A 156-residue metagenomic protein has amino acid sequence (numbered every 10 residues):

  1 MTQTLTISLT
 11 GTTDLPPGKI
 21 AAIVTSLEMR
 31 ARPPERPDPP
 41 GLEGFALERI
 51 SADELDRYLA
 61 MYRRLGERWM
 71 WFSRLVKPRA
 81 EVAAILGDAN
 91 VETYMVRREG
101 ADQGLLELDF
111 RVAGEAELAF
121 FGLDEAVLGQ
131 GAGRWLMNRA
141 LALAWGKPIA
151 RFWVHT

Functional and structural regions predicted by a protein language model:
M1-A46, S51: Acyl-donor-binding surface of acyltransferase catalytic domains
P16, P40, E54, M70-K77 (+4 more regions): Conserved acyl-donor/pantetheine-binding loop and adjacent beta-alpha core of acyl/acetyltransferases and related
P39-S73: Short amphipathic alpha-helix that is part of the acyltransferase structural core
A46, F120-G122, W153-H155: Short aromatic/hydrophobic contact patches that present stacked aromatics for nucleic-acid/ligand binding
L55, R79-A80, R134-N138: Short, well-ordered alpha-helical scaffold segments within catalytic/effector domains
S73-A80, L86-L123: A conserved beta-strand-loop-helix scaffold within acyl/acetyltransferase catalytic domains
L123, G129-G146: Conserved acetyl-CoA-binding loop-helix of GNAT-fold acetyltransferases
A144-T156: Conserved GNAT acetyl-CoA-binding A-motif
